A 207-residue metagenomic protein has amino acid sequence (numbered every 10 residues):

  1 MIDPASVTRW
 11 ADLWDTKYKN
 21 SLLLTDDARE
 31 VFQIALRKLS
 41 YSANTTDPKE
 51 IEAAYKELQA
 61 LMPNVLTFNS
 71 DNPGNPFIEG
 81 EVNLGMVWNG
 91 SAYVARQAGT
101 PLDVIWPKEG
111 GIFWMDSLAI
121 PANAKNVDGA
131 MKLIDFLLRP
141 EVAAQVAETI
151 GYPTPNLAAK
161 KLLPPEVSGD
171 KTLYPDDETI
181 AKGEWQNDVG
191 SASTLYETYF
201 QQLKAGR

Functional and structural regions predicted by a protein language model:
M1-D3, N20, A28-V31, G90-Y93 (+4 more regions): Solvent-exposed loop/turn segments at secondary-structure junctions within structured extracellular/periplasmic domains
M1-D3, R37-K38, M115-V127, Q145: A bilobed periplasmic-binding-protein/Venus flytrap-type ligand-binding module shared by bacterial periplasmic
M1-E81: Extracytoplasmic ligand-binding site segments that recognize negatively charged/polar headgroups
W10, P73-P76, A92, A130 (+1 more regions): Short, hydrophobic alpha-helical packing/hinge segments within bilobed ligand-binding/sensory domains
E52-A60, A98-A124, G169: Periplasmic-binding protein-like
N75, D177-R207: Conserved C-terminal helix/tail region of periplasmic/extracytoplasmic solute-binding proteins
N83-P101: A ligand-binding cleft/hinge motif common to bilobed small-molecule-binding domains
P121-A181: Mature extracytoplasmic/periplasmic domains
